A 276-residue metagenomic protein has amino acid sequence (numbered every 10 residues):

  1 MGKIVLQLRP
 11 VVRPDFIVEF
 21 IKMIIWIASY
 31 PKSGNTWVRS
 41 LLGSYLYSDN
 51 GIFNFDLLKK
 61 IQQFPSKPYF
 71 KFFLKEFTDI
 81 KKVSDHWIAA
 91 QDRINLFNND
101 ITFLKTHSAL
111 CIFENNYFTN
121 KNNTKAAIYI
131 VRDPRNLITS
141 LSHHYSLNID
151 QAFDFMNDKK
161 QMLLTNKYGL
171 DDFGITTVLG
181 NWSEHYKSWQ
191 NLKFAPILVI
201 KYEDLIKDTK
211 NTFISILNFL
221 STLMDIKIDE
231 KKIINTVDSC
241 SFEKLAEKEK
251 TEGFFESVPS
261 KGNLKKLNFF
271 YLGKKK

Functional and structural regions predicted by a protein language model:
G2-I200, K266, F270-K276: PAPS-dependent sulfotransferase catalytic domain
D49-K71, F103, F194-K276: The conserved 3'-phosphoadenosine-5'-phosphosulfate
